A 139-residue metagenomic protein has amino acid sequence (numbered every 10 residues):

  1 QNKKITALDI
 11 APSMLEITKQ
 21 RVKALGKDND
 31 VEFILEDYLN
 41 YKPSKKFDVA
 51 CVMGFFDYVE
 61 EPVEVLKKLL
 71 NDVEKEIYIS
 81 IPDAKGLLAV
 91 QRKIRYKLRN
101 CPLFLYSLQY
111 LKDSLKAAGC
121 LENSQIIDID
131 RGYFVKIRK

Functional and structural regions predicted by a protein language model:
Q1-L39: Class I SAM-dependent methyltransferase SAM/SAH-binding core
N40-K45: Short conserved loop adjoining the S-adenosyl-L-methionine
C51: A conserved beta-strand element that flanks and buttresses the S-adenosyl-L-methionine
G54-F55: Short catalytic micro-motifs in class I SAM-dependent methyltransferases
V59-L69: A short, conserved alpha-helix within the catalytic core of class I
E74-D83: Conserved beta-strand signature within the Rossmann-like core of class I S-adenosyl-L-methionine
P82-P102: Short, glycine-/aromatic-enriched active-site segment of Class I SAM-dependent methyltransferases
C101-G119: Short alpha-helix
